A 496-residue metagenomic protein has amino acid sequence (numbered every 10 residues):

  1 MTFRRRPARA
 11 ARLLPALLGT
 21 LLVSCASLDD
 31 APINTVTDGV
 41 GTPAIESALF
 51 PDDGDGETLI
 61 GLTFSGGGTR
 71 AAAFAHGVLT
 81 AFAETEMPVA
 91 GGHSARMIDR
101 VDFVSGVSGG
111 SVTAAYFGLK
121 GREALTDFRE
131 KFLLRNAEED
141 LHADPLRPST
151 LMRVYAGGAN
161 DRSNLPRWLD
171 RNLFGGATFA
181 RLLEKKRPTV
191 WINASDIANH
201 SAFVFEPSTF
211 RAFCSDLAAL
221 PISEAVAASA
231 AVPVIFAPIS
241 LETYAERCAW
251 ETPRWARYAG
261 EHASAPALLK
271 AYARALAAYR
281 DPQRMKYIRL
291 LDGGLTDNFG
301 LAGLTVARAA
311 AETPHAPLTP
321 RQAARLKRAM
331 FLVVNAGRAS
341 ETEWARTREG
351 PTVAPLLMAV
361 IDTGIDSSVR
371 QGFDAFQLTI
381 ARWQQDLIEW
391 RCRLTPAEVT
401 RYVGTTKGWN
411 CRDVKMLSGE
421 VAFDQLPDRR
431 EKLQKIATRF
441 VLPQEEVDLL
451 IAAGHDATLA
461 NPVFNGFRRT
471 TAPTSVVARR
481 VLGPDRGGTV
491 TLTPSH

Functional and structural regions predicted by a protein language model:
T2-R9, C25-H496: Catalytic domains of lipid- and phosphate-ester/thioester hydrolases
R12-S24: Bacterial N-terminal signal peptides
